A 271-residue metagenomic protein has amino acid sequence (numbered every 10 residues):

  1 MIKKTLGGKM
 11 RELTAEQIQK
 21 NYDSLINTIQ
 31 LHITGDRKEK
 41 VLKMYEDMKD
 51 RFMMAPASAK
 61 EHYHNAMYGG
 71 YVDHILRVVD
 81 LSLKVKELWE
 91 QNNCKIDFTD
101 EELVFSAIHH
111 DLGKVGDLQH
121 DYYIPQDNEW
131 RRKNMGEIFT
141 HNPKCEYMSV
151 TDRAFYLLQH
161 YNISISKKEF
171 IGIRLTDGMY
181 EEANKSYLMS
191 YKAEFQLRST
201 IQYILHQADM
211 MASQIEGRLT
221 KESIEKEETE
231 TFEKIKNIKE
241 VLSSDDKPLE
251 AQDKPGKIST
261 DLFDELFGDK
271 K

Functional and structural regions predicted by a protein language model:
K3-K133: Acidic/His-rich, divalent-metal-binding segments that scaffold phosphate/diphosphate chemistry
K20, S24-L31, E39, K43-D47 (+7 more regions): Charged/polar, solvent-exposed surface patches and flexible loops
I33-K38, M53, E181, E216-L219 (+1 more regions): Residue-level signal for secondary-structure boundary elements
H62-Y68, D73, I96-K221: Divalent metal-dependent catalytic cores for phosphoryl transfer on phosphate-bearing substrates
K221-E222, E230, K234: Positively charged, structured surface patches that bind polyanionic biopolymers
I235-K271: Short linear clamp-binding motif
